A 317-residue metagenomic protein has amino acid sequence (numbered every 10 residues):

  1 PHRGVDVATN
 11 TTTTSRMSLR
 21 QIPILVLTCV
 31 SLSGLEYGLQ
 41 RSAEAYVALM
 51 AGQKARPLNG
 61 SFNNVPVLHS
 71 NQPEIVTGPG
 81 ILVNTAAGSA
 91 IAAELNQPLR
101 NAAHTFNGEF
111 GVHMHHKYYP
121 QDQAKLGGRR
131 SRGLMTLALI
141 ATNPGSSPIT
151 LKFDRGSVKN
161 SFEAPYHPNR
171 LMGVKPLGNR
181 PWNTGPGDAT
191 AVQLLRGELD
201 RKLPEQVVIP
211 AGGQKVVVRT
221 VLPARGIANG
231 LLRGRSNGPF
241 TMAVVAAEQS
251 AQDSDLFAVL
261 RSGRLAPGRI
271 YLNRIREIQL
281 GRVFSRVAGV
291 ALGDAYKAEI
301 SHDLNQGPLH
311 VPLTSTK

Functional and structural regions predicted by a protein language model:
P1-L19: N-terminal secretory signal peptides that target proteins for export/translocation
L49-H115: N-terminal, Lys/Arg-enriched amphipathic/low-complexity engagement segments that precede the first folded domain
P57, N63-N64, F106-L134, A164 (+1 more regions): Beta-sheet-dominated interaction scaffolds and their linkers
H116-P120, G127-R129, G133, I140-P148 (+2 more regions): Asparagine-centered strand-capping/turn motif at beta-strand->loop junctions
Y118-Q121, P148-E163, L171, P186-V192: Short acidic, flexible loop segments centered on an aromatic residue
T136, S147-R155, N229-L231, A243-A246: Short, hydrophobic/aromatic beta-strand segments
N169-A224: Intrinsically disordered, low-complexity Pro/Gly/Ser/Thr-rich segments with frequent PxxP/GP/PP motifs and embedded
A224-R261: Terminal connector regions
